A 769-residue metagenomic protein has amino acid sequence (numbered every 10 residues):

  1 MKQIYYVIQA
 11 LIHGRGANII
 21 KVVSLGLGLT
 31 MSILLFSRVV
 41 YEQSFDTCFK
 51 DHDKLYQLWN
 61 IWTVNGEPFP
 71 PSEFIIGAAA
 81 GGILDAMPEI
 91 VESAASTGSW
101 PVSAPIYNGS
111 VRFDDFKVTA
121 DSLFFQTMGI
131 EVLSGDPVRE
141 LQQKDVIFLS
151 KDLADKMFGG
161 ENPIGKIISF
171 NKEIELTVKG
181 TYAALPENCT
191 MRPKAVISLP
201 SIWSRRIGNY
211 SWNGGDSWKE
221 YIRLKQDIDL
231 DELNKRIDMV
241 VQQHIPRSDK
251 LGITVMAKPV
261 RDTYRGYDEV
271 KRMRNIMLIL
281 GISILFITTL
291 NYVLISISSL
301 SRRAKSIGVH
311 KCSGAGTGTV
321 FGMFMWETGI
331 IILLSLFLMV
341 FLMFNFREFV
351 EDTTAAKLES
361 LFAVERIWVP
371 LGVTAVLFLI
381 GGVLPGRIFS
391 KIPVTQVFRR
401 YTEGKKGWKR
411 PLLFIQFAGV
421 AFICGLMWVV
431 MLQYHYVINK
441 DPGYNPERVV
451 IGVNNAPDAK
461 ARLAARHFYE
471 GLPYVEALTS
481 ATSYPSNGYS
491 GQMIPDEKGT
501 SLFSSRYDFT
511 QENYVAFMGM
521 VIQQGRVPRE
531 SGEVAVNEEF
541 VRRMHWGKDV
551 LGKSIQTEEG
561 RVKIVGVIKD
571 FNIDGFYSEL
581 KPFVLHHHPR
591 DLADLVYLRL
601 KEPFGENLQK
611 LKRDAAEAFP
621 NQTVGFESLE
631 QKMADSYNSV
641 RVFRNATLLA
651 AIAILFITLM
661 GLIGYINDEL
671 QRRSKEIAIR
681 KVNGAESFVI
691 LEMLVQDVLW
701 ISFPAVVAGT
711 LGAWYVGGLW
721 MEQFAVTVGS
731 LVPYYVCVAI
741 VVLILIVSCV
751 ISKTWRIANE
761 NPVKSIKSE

Functional and structural regions predicted by a protein language model:
K2-I4, Q9-A17, F49, R236-S283 (+8 more regions): Membrane-helix entry/capping segments
I4-G16, I20, S24, L290-I331 (+3 more regions): Intracellular coupling helices
H13-V40, V270-K305, L333, W408-Q433 (+4 more regions): Hydrophobic alpha-helical transmembrane segments of multi-pass inner-membrane transport and secretion
L34, Q242-Q243, T254, T328-K391 (+2 more regions): Small-residue-rich transmembrane alpha-helices
L35-S103, N213-R223, D231-R236, M256-D262 (+1 more regions): Membrane-proximal extracellular/periplasmic loop immediately following the first transmembrane helix
D121-S134, I147-E269, H467, G471-S636: Mid-to-C-terminal secondary-structure elements that act as membrane-proximal/extracytoplasmic interface segments
D268-R347, D352, W368: Hydrophobic alpha-helical bundles that form the membrane domains of multi-pass transporters
